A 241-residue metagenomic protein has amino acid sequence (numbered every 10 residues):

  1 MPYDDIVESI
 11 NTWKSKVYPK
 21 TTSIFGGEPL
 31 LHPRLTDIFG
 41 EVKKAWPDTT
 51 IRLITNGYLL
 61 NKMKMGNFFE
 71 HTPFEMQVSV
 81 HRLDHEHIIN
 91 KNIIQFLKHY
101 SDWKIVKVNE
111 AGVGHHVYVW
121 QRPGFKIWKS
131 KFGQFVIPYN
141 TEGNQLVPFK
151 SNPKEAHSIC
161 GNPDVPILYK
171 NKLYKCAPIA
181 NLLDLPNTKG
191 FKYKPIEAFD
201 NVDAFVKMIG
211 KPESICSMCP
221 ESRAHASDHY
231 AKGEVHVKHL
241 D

Functional and structural regions predicted by a protein language model:
M1-S158: Conserved glycine-rich "GG(E/T)P / GGGxP" loop and the immediately following alpha-helix in the radical SAM core
V136-D241: Accessory C-terminal segments flanking Radical SAM cores
